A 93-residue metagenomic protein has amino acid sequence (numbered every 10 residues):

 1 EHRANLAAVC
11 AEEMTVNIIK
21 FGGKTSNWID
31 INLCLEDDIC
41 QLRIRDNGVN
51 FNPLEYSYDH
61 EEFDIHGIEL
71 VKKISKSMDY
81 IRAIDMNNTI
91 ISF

Functional and structural regions predicted by a protein language model:
H2-S26: Conserved ATP-binding N-box helix of the HATPase_c
N17-F21, I39, N50: Amphipathic alpha-helical interaction surfaces
S26-W28, S75: Short beta-strand-initiation
W28-D38: Short beta-strand/loop element within the Bergerat-fold HATPase_c
I31, L42, T89-I91: Hydrophobic residues positioned within well-ordered beta-strands of beta-sheet architectures
N32-C34, R43-R45, I81: Solvent-exposed beta-strand sheet faces enriched in polar/charged residues
C40-I68: Glycine-rich/acidic phosphate-handling loop/turn and adjacent ATP-lid/helix of nucleotide-binding kinase/ATPase domains
K72-F93: Flexible, glycine-/charge-rich segments associated with ATP-binding catalytic modules
